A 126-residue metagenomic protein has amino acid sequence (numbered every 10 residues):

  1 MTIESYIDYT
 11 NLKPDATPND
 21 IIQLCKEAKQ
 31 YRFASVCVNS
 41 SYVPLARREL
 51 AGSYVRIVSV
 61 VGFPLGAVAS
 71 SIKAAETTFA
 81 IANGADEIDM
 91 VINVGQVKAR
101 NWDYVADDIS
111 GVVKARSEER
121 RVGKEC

Functional and structural regions predicted by a protein language model:
M1-P14, I22-K29: Generic N-terminal amphipathic, Lys/Arg-enriched alpha-helix
D8, A46, A80, E125: Conserved, mostly hydrophobic/aromatic
P18, V38-V55, V68-I72, G95-A115: Active-site-adjacent beta->alpha loops and helix N-cap segments on the catalytic face of soluble alpha/beta enzymes
A34-C37, E87-D89: Conserved beta-strand positions in the central sheet of alpha/beta enzyme cores
S59-A99: Glycine/small-residue-rich loop that forms an oxyanion/phosphate-binding "nest" at active or ligand-binding sites
E119-C126: Conserved small/polar residues in nucleotide/adenosyl-binding loops
